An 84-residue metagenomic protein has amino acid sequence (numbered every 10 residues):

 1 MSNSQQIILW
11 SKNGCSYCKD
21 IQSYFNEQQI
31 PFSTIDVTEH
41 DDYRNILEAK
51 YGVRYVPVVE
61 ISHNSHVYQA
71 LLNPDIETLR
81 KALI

Functional and structural regions predicted by a protein language model:
M1-I30: Local sequence-structure signature of Cys/Sec-based thiol-disulfide redox active-site neighborhoods
S2-S4, K12, I46-L47, Y51 (+1 more regions): Accessory recognition modules or surfaces
I8-S11, D36-V37, L72: Active-site-adjacent beta-strand anchor residues
Y17, Y43, T78: Short phosphate-engaging motifs
S33: Conserved beta-strand positions in the Rossmann-like core of class I SAM-dependent methyltransferases
D36-Y55, K81-I84: Thioredoxin-like thiol-disulfide oxidoreductase module
I61-I84: Non-catalytic, surface beta->alpha helical segment in thiol-disulfide oxidoreductase systems
